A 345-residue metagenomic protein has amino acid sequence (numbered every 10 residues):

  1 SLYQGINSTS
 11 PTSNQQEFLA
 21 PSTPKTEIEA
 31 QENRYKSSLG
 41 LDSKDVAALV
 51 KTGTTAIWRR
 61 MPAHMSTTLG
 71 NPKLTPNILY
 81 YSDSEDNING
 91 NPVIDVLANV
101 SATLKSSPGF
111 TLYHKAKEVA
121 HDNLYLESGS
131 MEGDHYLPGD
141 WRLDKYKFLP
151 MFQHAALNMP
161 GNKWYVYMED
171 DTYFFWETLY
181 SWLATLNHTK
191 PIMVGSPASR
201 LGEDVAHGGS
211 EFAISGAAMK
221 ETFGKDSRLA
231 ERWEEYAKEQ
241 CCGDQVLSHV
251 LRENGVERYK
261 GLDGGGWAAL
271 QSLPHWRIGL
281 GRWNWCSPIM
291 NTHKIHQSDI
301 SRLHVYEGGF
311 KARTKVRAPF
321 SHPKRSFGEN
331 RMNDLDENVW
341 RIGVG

Functional and structural regions predicted by a protein language model:
S1-R59: N-proximal low-complexity "stem/linker" segments adjacent to membrane-targeting elements
S1-S22, E239, Q245-G345: C-terminal catalytic/acceptor-binding lobe
S43, A63-P76: Short, acidic, metal-binding catalytic loop of nucleotide-sugar glycosyltransferases
D83-N162: Active-site-proximal specificity loops/subdomain of glycosyltransferases
Y165: Short aromatic/hydrophobic "clamp" motif used to bind/position activated sugar donors
M168-D170: Short acidic donor-binding/metal-coordinating loop in glycosyltransferase active sites
T172-E253, T314-V316, F320-K324, G328: Conserved catalytic core of nucleotide-sugar-dependent glycosyltransferases
